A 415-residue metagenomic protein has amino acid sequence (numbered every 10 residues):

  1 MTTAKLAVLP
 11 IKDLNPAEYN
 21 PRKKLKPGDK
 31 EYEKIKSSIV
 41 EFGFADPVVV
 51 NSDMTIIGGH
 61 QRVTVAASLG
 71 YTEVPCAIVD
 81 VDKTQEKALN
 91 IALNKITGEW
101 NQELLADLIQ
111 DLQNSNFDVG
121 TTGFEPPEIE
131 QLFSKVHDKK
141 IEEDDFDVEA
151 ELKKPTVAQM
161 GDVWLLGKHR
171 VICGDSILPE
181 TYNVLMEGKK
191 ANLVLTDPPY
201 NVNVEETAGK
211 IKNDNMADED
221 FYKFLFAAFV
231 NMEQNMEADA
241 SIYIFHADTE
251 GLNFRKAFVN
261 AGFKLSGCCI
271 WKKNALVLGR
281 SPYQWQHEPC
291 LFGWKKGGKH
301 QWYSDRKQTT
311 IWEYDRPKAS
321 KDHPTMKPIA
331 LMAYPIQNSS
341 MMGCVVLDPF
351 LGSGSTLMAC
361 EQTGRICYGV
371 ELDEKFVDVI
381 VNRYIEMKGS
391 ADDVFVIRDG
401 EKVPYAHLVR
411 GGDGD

Functional and structural regions predicted by a protein language model:
T3-V377: Core catalytic lobe of class I
D162-N183, V381-D415: S-adenosyl-L-methionine
